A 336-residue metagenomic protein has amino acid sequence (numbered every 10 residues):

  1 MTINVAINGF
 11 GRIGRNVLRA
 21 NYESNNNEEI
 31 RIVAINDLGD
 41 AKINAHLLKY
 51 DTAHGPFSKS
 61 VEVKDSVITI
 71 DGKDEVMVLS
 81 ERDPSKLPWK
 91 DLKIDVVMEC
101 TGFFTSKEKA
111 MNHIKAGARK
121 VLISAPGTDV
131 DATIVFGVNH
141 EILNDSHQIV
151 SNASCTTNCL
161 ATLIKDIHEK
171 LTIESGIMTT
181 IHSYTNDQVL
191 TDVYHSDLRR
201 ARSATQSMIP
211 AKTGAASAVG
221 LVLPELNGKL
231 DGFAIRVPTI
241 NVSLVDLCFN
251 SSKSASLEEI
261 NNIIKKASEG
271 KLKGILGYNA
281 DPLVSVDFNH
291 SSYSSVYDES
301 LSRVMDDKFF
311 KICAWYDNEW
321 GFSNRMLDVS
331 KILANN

Functional and structural regions predicted by a protein language model:
M1-A201, V304, D328, N335: N-terminal Rossmann-like NAD(P) cofactor-binding subdomain of oxidoreductases, focused on the glycine-rich
I3, G232, L244, C248-N336: C-terminal active-site/capping subdomain that shapes the small-molecule cofactor and substrate pocket of enzyme
G14, L18, M111, A161-H168 (+7 more regions): Predominant activation on well-ordered alpha-helical scaffold segments within soluble catalytic domains
I68, I134-F136, I149, M208 (+4 more regions): Short clusters of hydrophobic/aromatic residues that line enzyme substrate/ligand-binding pockets
V130-D131, T185-Q188, N241, A255 (+1 more regions): Flexible loop/turn segments at secondary-structure boundaries
S146-H147, S203-T205, V242-D246, F309-K311: Short, solvent-exposed beta-strand edge segments and adjacent coil->beta transition regions
A153-S154, M208-P210, N250, Y316: Hydrophobic alpha-helical scaffolding
K170-A234, I240, F249: Catalytic core of tubulin tyrosine ligase-like
